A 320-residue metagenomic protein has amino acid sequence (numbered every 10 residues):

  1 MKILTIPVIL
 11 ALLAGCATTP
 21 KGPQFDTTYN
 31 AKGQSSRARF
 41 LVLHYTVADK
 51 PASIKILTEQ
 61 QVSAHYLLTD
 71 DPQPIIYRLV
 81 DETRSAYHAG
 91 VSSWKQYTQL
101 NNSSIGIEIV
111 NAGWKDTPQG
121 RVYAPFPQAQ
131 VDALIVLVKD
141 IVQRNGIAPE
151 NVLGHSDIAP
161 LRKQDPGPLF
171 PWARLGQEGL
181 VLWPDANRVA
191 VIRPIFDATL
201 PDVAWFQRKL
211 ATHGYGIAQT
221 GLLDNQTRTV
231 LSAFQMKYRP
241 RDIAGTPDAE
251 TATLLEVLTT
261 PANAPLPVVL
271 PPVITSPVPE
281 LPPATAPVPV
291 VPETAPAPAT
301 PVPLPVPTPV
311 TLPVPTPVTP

Functional and structural regions predicted by a protein language model:
T19-A148: Active-site-adjacent loop/helix surface patches within enzyme catalytic domains that shape the substrate-binding cleft
G33, L67-L68, P168-I192: Acidic, His- and aromatic-enriched active-site or binding-groove loops in soluble protein domains that engage sugars
I54, S93-Q96, P118-A129, A159-R162 (+3 more regions): Second-shell loop/turn segments in exported
I147-R162: Acidic/histidine-rich, metal-coordinating catalytic segments
F196-L258, N263-P267: Short acidic, glycine/serine/threonine-rich helix-capping segments at coil-helix boundaries
N263-P320: Compositionally biased, proline/threonine/alanine/serine-rich low-complexity intrinsically disordered stretches
